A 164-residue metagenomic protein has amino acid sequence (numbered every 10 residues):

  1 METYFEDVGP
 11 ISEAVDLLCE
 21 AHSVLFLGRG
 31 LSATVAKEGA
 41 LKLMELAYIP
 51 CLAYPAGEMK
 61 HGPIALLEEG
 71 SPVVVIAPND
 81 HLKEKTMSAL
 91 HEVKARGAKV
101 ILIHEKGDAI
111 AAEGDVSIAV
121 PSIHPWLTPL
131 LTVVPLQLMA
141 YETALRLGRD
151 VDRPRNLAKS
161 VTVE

Functional and structural regions predicted by a protein language model:
M1-E164: A SIS-like phosphosugar-recognition module
